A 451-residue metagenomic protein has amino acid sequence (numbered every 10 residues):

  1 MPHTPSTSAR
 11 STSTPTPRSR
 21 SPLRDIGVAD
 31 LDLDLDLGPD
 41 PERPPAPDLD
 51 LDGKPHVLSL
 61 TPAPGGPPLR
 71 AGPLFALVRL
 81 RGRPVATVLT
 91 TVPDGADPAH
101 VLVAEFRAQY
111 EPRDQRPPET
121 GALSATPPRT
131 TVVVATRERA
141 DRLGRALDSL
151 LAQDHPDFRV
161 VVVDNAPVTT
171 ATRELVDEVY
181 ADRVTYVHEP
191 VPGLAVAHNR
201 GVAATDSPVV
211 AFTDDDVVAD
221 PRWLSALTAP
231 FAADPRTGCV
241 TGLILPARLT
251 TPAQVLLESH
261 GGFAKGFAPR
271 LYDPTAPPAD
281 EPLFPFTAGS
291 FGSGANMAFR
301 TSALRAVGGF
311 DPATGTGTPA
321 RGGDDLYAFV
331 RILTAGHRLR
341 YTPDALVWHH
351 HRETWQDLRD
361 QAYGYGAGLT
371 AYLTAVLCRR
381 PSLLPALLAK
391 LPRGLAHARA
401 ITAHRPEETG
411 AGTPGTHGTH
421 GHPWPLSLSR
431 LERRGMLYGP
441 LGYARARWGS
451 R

Functional and structural regions predicted by a protein language model:
P5-L37, L49-D52, A63-G72, L77-V88 (+1 more regions): N-proximal low-complexity "stem/linker" segments adjacent to membrane-targeting elements
D148-H188: Acidic donor-binding segment of Leloir-type glycosyltransferases
E189-T205: Glycine-rich, basic loop-to-helix element that forms the pyrophosphate-binding segment of sugar-nucleotide handling
V210: Short aromatic/hydrophobic "clamp" motif used to bind/position activated sugar donors
R222-K265: Conserved donor NDP-sugar-binding/catalytic core segment of glycosyltransferases
H260-G289: Short, flexible, basic/aromatic active-site loop/helix in glycosyltransferases
G292-A295, T316-A328: Acidic donor-binding loop at a coil-to-helix junction in glycosyltransferase catalytic cores that engages
G364, P381-R451: Non-catalytic, C-terminal membrane-associated alpha-helical segments of glycosyltransferases
